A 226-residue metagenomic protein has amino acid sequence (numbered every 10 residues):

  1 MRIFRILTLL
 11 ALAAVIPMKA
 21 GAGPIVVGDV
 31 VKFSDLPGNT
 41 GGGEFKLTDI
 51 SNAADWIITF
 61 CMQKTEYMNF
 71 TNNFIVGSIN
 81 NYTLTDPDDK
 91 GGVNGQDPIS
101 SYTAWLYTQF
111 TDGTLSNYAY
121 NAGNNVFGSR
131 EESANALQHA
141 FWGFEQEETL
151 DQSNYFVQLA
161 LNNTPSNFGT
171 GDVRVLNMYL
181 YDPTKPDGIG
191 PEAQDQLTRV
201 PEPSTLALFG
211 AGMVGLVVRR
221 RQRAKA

Functional and structural regions predicted by a protein language model:
M1-P24, A193-L216, A226: Short, threonine-centered small-residue motifs that mark membrane-proximal processing/anchoring sites and TM-junction
G23-T198: Short, surface-exposed polybasic-aromatic patches that bind anionic ligands, especially phosphate groups
Q152, A224-K225: Secondary-structure transition/capping residues
V218-R221: Structural signal for the C-terminal ends of transmembrane alpha-helices and the immediately following loop
